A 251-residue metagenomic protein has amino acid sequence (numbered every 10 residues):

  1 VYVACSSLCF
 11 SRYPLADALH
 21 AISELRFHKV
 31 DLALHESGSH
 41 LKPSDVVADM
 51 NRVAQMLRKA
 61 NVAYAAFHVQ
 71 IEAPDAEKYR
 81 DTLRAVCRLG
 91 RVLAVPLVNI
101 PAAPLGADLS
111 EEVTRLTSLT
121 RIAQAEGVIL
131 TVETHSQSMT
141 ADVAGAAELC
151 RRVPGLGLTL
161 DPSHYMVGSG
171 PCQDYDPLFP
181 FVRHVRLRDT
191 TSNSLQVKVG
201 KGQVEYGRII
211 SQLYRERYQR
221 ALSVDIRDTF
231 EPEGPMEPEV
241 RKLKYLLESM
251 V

Functional and structural regions predicted by a protein language model:
V1-S7, R12-H28, N51-A54, R58-N61 (+3 more regions): Histidine-acidic metal/acid-base catalytic patches
S7-C9, A33-L34, H68, A102: Residue-level recognition of beta-strand->loop/alpha-helix junctions
L8, K42-P43, A76, L109 (+2 more regions): A generic secondary-structure micro-motif detector that highlights 1-2 residue hydrophobic/ambivalent hotspots embedded
A16-D17, M56-A63, V69-L160, M166-V167: Active-site acidic/histidine proton-transfer and metal-coordination neighborhood in alpha/beta enzyme cores
D31-A54, L105-G106: Glycine-rich, proline-tolerant flexible connector loops at the mouths of alpha/beta enzymes
H35, E72, A103, T190 (+1 more regions): Flexible loop residues that form catalytic and substrate-binding hotspots at small-molecule/glycan-binding clefts
H35-G38, Q137, Y165, N193: Active-site loop signature of alpha/beta-hydrolase-fold enzymes
L41-V47, A76-R80, S110, E233-G234: Metal-dependent catalytic neighborhoods of phosphoester/phosphodiester hydrolases
